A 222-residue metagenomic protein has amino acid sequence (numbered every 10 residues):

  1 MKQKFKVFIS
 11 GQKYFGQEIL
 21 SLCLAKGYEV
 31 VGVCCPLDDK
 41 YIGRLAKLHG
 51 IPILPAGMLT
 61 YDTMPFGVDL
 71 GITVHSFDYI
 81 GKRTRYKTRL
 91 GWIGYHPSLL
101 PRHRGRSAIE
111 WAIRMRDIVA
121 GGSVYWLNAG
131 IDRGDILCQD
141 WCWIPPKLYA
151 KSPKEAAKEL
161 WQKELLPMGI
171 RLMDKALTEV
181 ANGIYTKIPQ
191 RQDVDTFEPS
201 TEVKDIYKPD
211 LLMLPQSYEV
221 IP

Functional and structural regions predicted by a protein language model:
M1-P36: N-terminal Rossmann-like dinucleotide-binding module
F5, L70, H75-Y207, L212: Donor/substrate-binding cores of folate-linked one-carbon enzymes
K26, H49-G50, K87-T88: Short, structured coil segments at secondary-structure junctions
L37-G50: N-terminal beta-loop-helix "entrance" segment that forms/cooperates in small-molecule cofactor or anionic ligand
P52-M58: Short acidic-hydrophobic, aromatic-tinged amphipathic segments that line or gate anion-handling sites
L59-D69: Short amphipathic alpha-helix with an adjacent loop that forms part of the alpha/beta core around
D210-P222: C-terminal active-site/capping subdomain that shapes the small-molecule cofactor and substrate pocket of enzyme
